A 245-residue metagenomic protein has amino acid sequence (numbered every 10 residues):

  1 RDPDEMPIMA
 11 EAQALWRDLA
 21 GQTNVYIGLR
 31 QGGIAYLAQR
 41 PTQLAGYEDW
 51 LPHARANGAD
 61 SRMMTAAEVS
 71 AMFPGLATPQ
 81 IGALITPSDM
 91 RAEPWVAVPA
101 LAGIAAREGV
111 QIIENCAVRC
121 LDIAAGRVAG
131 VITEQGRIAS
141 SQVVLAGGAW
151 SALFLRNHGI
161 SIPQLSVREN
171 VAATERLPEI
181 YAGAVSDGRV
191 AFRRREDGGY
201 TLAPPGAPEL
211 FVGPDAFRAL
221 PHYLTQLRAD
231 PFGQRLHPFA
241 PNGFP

Functional and structural regions predicted by a protein language model:
R1-M72, R189-P238: Dinucleotide-binding Rossmann-like beta1-alpha1 core, especially the glycine-rich loop that anchors the ADP
A12-Q13, A105, S151, V171: Short amphipathic alpha-helical/adjacent loop interface patches that line ligand and macromolecule-binding sites
A14, D18-G21, V25, A56-D60 (+5 more regions): Generic secondary-structure signature for well-ordered alpha-helical cores
L15-D18, D49, A100, I104 (+2 more regions): Alpha-helical scaffold segments in soluble metabolic enzymes
I34-Y36, A83-I85, V171: Short aromatic/hydrophobic contact patches that present stacked aromatics for nucleic-acid/ligand binding
I81-P87, L202-P204: Short, hydrophobic/proline-enriched secondary-structure or compact coil segments at domain edges
L84-Q142, A149-L153: Helical element adjacent to the flavin cofactor pocket in flavoenzyme catalytic cores
L121-P245: Flavin-dependent oxidoreductases
